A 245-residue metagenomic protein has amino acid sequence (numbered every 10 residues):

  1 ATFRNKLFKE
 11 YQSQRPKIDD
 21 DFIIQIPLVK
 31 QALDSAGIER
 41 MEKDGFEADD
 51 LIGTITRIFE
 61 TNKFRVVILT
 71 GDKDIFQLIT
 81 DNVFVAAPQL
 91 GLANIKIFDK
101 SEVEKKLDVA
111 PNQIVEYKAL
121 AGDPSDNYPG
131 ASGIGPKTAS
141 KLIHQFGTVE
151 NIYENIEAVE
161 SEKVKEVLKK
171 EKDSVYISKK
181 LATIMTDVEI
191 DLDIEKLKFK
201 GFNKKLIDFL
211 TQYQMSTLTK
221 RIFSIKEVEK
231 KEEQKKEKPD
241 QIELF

Functional and structural regions predicted by a protein language model:
A1-V67, I75-D99, S174-I177, T183-D191 (+1 more regions): Noncatalytic, basic helical substrate-engagement surface that gates or grips nucleic-acid strands
Q14, I38-E39, T61, N82 (+1 more regions): Non-catalytic nucleic-acid-binding/docking modules located in mid-to-C-terminal regions of nucleic-acid enzymes
